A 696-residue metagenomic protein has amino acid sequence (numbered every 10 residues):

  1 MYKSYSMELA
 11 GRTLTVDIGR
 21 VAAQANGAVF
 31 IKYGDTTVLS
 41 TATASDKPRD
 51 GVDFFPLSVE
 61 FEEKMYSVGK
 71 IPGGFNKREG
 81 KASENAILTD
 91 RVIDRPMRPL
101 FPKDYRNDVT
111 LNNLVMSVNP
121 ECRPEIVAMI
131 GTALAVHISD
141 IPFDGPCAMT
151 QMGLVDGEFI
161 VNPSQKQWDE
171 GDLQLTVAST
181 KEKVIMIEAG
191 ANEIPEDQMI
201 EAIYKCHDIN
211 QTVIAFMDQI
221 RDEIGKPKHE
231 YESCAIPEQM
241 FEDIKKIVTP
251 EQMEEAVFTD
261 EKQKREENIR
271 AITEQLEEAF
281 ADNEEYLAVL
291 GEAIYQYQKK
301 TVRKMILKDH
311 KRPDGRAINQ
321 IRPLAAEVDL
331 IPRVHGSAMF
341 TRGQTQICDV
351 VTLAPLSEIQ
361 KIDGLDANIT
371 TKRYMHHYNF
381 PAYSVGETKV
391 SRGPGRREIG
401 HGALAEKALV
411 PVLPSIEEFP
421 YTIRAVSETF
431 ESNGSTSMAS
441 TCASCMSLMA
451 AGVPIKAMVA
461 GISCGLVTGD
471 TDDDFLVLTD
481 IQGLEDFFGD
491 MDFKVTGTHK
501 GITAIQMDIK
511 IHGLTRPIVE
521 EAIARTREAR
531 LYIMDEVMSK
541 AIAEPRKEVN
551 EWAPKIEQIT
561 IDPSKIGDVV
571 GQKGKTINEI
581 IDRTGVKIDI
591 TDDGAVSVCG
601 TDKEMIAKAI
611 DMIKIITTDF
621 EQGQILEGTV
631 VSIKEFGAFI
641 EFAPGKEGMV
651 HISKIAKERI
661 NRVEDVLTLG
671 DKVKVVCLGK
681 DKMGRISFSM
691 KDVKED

Functional and structural regions predicted by a protein language model:
M1-E232: Long, basic N-terminal domains or extensions that often function in RNA/ssDNA interaction or organelle/cellular
M1-S45, D53, E230-I369, P554-D568 (+2 more regions): Extended amphipathic alpha-helical scaffolds
A25-T110, V115-S117, C122, E188 (+4 more regions): Glycine-rich, flexible beta-strand/loop modules in the N-terminal catalytic cores of phosphate-handling
G27-V29, C122-I141, V328-V351, N433-V453 (+1 more regions): Conserved phosphate/anionic-ligand binding catalytic regions in large, soluble enzymes, centered on
Y33, A42-A44, F61-E63, N113-S117 (+18 more regions): Flexible glycine-/small-residue-rich
K103-V109, D144-P146, V213-Y231, Q263 (+7 more regions): Flexible, glycine/charged-enriched surface loops at secondary-structure junctions
P142-V257, L448-K547: Mobile "lid/hinge" segments at catalytic clefts and subdomain interfaces of large enzymes
W552-I556, P563-D696: Single-stranded RNA-binding regions, centering on S1/OB-family and related RNA-binding modules
